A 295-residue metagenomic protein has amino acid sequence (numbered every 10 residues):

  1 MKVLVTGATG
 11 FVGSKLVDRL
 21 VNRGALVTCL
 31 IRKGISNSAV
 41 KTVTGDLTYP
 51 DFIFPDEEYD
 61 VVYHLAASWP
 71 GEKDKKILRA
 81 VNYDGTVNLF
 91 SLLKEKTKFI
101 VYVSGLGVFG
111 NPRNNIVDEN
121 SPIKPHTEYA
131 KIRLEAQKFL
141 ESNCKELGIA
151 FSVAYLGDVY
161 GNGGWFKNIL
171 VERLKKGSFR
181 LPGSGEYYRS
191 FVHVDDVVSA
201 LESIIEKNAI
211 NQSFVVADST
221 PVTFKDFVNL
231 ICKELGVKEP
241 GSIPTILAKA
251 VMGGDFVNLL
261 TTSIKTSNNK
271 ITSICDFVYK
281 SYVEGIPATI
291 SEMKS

Functional and structural regions predicted by a protein language model:
V3-R23: N-terminal Rossmann NAD(P)H-binding glycine-rich loop of SDR-like oxidoreductase domains
T44-D84, L92: NAD(P)H-binding glycine-rich loop region in Rossmannoid oxidoreductase-like domains and their noncatalytic homologs
A80, N111-V153, D158: Catalytic helix-loop patch of NAD(P)-dependent Rossmann-fold dehydrogenases
V87-E128: Conserved Rossmann-fold NAD(P)-dependent oxidoreductase catalytic core, especially the SDR/UDP-sugar
L134, L147-I149, V159-I169, S203-F214 (+1 more regions): Glycine/proline-rich active-site loop of Rossmann-fold NAD(P)-dependent oxidoreductases
N143-R189, V194: NAD(P)-dependent short-chain dehydrogenase/reductase
I204-D255: Mid/C-terminal beta-alpha module of Rossmann-like enzyme folds, strongest in SDR-family dehydrogenases/epimerases
S281-S295: Amphipathic terminal alpha-helices
